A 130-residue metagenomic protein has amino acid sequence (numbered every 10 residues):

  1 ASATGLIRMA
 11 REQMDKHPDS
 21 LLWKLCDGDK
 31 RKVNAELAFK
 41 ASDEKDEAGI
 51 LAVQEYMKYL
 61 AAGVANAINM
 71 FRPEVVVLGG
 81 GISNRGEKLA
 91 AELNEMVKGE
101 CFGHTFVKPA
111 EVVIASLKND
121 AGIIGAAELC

Functional and structural regions predicted by a protein language model:
A1-C130: ATP-binding/phosphotransfer module of carbohydrate and carboxylate kinases, centering on a glycine-rich
